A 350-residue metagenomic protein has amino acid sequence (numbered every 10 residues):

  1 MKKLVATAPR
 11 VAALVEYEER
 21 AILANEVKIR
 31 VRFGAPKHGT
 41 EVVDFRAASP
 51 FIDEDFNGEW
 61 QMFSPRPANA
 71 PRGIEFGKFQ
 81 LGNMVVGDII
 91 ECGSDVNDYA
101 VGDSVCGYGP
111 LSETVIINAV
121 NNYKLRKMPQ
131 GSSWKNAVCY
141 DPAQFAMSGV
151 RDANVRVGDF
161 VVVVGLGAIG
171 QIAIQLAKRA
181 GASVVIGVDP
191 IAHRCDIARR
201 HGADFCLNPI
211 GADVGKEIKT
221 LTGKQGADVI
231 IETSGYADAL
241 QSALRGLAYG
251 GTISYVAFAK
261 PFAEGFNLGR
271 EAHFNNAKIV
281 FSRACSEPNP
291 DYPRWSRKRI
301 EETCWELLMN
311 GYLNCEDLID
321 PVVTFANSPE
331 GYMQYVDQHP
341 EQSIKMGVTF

Functional and structural regions predicted by a protein language model:
R20-A35, A47-Y108: Glycine-rich beta-strand-centered segment in the early N-terminal region that forms part of a ligand/cofactor-binding
Q80, Y108-N121: A structural motif shared across PLP-dependent enzymes of the aminotransferase-like
D103-S104, T114, F160, R179 (+1 more regions): Residue-level marker of beta-strand positions
E113, P190-I197, A263-L268: Short, glycine/polar-rich helix-capping loops at beta-to-alpha or helix-loop-helix junctions that flank or form
S133-A212, K216: Mid-domain Rossmann-like dinucleotide-binding core that forms the NAD(H)/NADP(H) cofactor-binding site
V155, R200-V280: Glycine-rich cofactor phosphate-binding loops and adjacent beta1-alpha1 units of small-molecule cofactor enzyme domains
K224, S254, K260-P261, G265 (+4 more regions): C-terminal capping/lid region of NAD(P)-dependent oxidoreductase domains
K278-E302: Active-site capping/gating segments
